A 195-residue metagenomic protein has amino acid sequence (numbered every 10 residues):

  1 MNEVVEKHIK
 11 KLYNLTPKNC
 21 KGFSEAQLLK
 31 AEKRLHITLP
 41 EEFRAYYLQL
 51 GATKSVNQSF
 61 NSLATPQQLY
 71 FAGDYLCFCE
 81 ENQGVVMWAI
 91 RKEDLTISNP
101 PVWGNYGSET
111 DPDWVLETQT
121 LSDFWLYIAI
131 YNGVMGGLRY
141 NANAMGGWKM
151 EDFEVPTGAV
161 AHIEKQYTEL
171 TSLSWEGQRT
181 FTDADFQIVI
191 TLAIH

Functional and structural regions predicted by a protein language model:
M1-E109, A129-R179: A surface-exposed partner-binding patch
P112-L121: Short, structural beta-strand-to-alpha-helix junction motif
F124: Short, contiguous alpha-helical
A184-F186: Long terminal regulatory regions of eukaryotic proteins
I190-H195: Short, hydrophobic/proline-enriched secondary-structure or compact coil segments at domain edges
